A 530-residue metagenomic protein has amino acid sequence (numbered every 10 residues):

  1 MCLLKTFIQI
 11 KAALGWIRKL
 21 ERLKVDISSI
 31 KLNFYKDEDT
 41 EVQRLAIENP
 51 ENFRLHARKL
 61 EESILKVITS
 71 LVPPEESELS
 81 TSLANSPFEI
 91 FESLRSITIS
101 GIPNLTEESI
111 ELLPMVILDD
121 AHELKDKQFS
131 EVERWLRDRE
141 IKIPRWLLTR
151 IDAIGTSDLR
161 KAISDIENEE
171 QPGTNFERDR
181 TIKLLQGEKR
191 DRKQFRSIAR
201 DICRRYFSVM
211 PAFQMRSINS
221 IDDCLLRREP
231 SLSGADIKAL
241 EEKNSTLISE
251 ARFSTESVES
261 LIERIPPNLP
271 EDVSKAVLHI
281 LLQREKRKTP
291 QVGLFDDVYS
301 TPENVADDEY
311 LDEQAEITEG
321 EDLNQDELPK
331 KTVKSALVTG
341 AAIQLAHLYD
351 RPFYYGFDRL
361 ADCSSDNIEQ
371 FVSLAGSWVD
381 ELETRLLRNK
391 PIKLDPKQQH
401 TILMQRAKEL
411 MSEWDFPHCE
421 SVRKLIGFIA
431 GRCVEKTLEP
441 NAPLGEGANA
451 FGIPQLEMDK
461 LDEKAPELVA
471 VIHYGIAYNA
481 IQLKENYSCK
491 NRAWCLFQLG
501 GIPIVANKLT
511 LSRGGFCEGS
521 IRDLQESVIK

Functional and structural regions predicted by a protein language model:
M1-I102, D165, E169-T289, L294: P-loop NTPase nucleotide-binding core
L3, F7, K11, L113-V116 (+6 more regions): Short, well-structured alpha-helical interface segments that form or flank functional binding sites
E76-S80, E108-L118, N175-L184, F353-F357: Glycine-rich, often proline-containing surface loops adjacent to acidic residues and nearby aromatics that form
E78-R150, K161, C495, G501: Conserved Walker B catalytic segment
T106-E108, W135-R139, P172-N175, D362-S364 (+1 more regions): A general structural signal for short secondary-structure junctions and capping/turn motifs
S130-R134, R160-E167, W378-E381: Short secondary-structure boundary/capping segments
I154-L159: Switch/connector loops and helix/strand junctions flanking conserved nucleotide-binding motifs in nucleotide-processing
K243, S249-K530: C-terminal leucine-rich, beta-strand-based interaction scaffolds used for sensing/assembly
